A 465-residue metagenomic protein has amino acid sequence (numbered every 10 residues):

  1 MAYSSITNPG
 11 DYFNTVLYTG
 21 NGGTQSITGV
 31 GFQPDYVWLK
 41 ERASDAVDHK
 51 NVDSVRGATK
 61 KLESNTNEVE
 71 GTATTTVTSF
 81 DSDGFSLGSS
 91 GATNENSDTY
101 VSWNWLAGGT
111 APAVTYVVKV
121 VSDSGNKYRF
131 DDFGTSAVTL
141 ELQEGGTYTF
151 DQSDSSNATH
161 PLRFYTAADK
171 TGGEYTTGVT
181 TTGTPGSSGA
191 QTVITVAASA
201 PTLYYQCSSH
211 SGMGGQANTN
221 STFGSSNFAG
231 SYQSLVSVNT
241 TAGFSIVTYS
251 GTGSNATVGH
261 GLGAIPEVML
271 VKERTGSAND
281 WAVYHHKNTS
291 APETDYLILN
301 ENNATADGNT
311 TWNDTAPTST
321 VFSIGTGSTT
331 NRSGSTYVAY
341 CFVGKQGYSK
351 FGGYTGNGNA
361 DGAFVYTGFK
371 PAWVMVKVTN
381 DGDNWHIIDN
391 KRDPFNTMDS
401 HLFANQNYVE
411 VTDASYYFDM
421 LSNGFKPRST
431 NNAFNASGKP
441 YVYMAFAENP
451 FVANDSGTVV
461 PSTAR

Functional and structural regions predicted by a protein language model:
M1-P112, T222-R465: Surface-exposed molecular-recognition determinants
Q25, V101, V138, Y148 (+2 more regions): Short strand-edge motifs at loop-to-beta-strand transitions and within beta-strands of extracellular beta-rich domains
H49, Y148, H160-F164, Y205 (+1 more regions): Short beta-strand elements bearing conserved aromatic residues within extracellular beta-rich modules
Y116-V118, N157, T180-T222: Extracellular/periplasmic metallocenter environments
V117-E144: N-terminal edge beta-strand
L142-G145, T176-T182: Negatively charged
D151-S156: Acidic, Ser/Thr
A158-Y175: N-terminal V-set
